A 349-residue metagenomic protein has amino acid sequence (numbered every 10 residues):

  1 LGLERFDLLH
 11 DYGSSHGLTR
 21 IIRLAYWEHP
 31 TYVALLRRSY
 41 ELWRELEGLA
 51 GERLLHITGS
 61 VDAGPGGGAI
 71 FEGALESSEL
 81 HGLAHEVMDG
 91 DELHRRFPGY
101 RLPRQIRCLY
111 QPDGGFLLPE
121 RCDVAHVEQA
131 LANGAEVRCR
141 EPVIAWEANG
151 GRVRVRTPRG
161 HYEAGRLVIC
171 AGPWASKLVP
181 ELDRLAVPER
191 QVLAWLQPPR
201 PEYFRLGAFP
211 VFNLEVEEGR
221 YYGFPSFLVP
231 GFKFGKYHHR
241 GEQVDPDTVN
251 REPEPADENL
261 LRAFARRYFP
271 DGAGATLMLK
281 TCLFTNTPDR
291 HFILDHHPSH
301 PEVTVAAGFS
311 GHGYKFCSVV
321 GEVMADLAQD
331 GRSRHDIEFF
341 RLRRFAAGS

Functional and structural regions predicted by a protein language model:
L1, G51-L55, H161-Y162, R166 (+1 more regions): Active-site substrate-recognition segment that forms the wall of the catalytic cavity or substrate channel
L1-S15: Glycine-rich FAD pyrophosphate-binding loop
T19-R96, Q105-I106, R220-Y221: Dinucleotide-binding Rossmann-like beta1-alpha1 core, especially the glycine-rich loop that anchors the ADP
T31-E45, G73, A125, A256-R267 (+1 more regions): A non-catalytic, amphipathic alpha-helix used as a structural packing/dimerization or gating element in enzyme scaffolds
P65-C139, A145-G151, R156: Flavin (FAD/FMN) cofactor-binding and adjacent substrate-gating region of FAD-dependent oxidoreductase domains
C108-E128, G172-W174, D257-A263, G313 (+1 more regions): Mid-domain beta-loop-alpha active-site segment that forms a flexible, acidic cofactor/metal-binding surface
L117-E202: Predominantly flavin-linked oxidoreductase catalytic cores and closely associated redox partners
A263-S349: C-terminal catalytic lobe of FAD-dependent flavoproteins
